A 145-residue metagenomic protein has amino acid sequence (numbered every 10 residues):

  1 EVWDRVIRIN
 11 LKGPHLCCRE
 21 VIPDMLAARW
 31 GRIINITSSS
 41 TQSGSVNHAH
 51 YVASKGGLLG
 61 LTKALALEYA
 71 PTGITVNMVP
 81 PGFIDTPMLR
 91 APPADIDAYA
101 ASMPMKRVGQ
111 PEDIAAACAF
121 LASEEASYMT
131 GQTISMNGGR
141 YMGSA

Functional and structural regions predicted by a protein language model:
E1-D4, Y99: Substrate-binding pocket helix/loop in short-chain dehydrogenase/reductase
C18, S54, T62: Active-site helix of classical SDR
P23, L67-E68, S127: Alpha-helical segment proximal to the catalytic Tyr-Lys
S38: Residue(s) in the substrate-gating loop at a strand-loop-helix junction that position the organic substrate next
S43, A119, T130-A145: Short C-terminal tail/terminal secondary-structure segment of NAD(P)H-dependent dehydrogenase/reductase domains
S43-A49, P71-T72, K106, E124: Active-site loop immediately N-terminal to the catalytic Tyr-X3-Lys motif of short-chain dehydrogenase/reductase
A70, T75, M129-G131: Short, small/polar-rich loop/turn modules that mediate ligand/substrate recognition or access, typified
